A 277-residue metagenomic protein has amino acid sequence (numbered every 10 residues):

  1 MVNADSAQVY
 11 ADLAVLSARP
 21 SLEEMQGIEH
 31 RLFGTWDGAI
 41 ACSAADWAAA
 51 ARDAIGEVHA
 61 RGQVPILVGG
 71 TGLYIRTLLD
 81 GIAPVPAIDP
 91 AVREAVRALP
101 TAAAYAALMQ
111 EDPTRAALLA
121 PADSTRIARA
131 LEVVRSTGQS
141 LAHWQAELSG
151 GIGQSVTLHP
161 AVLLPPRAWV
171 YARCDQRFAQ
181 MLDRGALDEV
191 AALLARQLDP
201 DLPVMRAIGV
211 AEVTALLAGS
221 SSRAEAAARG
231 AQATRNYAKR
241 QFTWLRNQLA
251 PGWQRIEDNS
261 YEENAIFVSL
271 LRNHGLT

Functional and structural regions predicted by a protein language model:
M1-T277: Phosphate/pyrophosphate-binding catalytic cores of soluble transferases and nucleic-acid-acting enzymes
